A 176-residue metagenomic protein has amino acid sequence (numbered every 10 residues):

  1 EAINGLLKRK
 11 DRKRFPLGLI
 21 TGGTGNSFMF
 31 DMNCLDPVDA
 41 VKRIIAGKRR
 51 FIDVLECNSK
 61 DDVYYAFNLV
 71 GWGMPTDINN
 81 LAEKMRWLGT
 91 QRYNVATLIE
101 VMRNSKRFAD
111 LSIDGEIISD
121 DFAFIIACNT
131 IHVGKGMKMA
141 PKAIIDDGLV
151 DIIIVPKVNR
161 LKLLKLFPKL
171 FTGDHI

Functional and structural regions predicted by a protein language model:
E1-R9, V133-G134, H175-I176: Short intrinsically disordered, low-complexity coil segments enriched in acidic
I3-A123, A127: Catalytic core of DAGKc-family lipid kinases
L7-K8, E83-K84, P141-I144, P168-T172: Short, solvent-exposed amphipathic alpha-helical segments in soluble enzyme and RNA/protein-processing domains
P16, D62-L69, A143, D151 (+1 more regions): Short, well-ordered strand-loop elements centered on a beta-strand within folded domains, enriched for acidic residues
F30, M137-K138, K165: Short, well-ordered secondary-structure micro-motifs
I45-K48, N94-A109, D147-I176: Catalytic phosphate-donor-binding core of small-molecule kinases
P75-I78, S119-D121, V133-G136, R160-L163: Short acidic/glycine-rich loop or secondary-structure boundary segments that cap or lie
F122-V158: Active-site beta-loop-alpha substructure in enzyme catalytic cores, prototypically the cysteine-centered nucleophile
